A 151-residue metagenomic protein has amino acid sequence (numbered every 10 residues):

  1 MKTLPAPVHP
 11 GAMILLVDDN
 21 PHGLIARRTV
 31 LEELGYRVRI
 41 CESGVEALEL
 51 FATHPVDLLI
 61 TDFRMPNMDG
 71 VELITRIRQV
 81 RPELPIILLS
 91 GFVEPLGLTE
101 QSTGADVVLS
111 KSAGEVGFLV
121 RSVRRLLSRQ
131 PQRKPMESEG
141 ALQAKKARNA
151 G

Functional and structural regions predicted by a protein language model:
M1-M13, V116-G151: Non-catalytic signal-transmission and effector/linker regions of two-component phosphorelay proteins
P21-R39: Two-component/phosphorelay signaling modules centered on CheY-like receiver
I40-E49, G70: Helix N-cap/capping motif at the beta->alpha junctions
E49, V71-P82: Short amphipathic alpha-helix used as the core "switch/output" element in two-component signaling
H54-I60: Active-site beta3 strand of CheY-like receiver
D62, S90: Active-site residues of response regulator receiver
M65: Receiver (REC) domain active-site loop signature in two-component systems and cognate sites in sensor histidine kinases
